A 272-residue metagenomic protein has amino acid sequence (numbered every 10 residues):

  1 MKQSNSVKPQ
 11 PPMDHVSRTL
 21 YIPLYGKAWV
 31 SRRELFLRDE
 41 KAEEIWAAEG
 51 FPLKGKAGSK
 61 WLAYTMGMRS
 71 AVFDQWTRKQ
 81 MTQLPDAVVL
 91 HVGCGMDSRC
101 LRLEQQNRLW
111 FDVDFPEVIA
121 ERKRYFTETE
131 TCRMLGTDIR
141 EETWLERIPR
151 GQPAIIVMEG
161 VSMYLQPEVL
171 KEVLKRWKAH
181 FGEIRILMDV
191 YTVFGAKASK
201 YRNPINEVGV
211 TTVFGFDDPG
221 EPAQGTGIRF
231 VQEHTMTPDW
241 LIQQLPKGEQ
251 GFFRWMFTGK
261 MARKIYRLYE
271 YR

Functional and structural regions predicted by a protein language model:
M1-L90, C94-T137, R150: Rossmann-like AdoMet
E142-Q152: Short amphipathic alpha-helix with an adjacent loop that forms part of the alpha/beta core around
I156-V157: A conserved beta-strand element that flanks and buttresses the S-adenosyl-L-methionine
Y164-W177: A short, conserved alpha-helix within the catalytic core of class I
H180-V193: Conserved beta-strand signature within the Rossmann-like core of class I S-adenosyl-L-methionine
V193-V210: Short, glycine-/aromatic-enriched active-site segment of Class I SAM-dependent methyltransferases
G209-P238: Short alpha-helix
V231-R254: Conserved catalytic loop of SAM-dependent methyltransferase domains
